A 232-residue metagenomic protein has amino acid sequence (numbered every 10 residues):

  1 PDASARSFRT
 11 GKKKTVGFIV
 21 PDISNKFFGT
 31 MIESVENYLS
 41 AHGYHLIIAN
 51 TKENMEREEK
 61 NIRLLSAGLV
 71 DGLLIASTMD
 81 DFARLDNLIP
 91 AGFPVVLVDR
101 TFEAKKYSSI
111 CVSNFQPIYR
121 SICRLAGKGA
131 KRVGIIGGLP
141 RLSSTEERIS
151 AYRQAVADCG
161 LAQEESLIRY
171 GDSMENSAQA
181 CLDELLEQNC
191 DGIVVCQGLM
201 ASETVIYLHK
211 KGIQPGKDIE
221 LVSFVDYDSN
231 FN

Functional and structural regions predicted by a protein language model:
P1-D2, E56, A76-T78, V205: Short gly/ser/thr-rich secondary-structure transition/capping motifs
D2-L64, G68-G72, S150-R153, A157: Amphipathic helical "hinge" segments at domain boundaries
F18, I75, V195: Redox-cofactor binding/interface segments in oxidoreductases and associated redox assembly factors
D22-N25, K52, M79, G138-S143: Short histidine/acidic/glycine/proline-rich micro-motifs that form metal- and phosphate-coordinating active-site loops
S34-H45, K60-S66, P90-L97, T101-N232: Bacterial carbohydrate/catabolite-sensing allosteric modules
K52-M55, A76-D81, L199-M200: Short beta->alpha connector loops
N54, D81-F82, E103, F224: Negatively charged, flexible loop motifs adjacent to catalytic sites in prokaryotic signal transduction proteins
D80-I89: Active-site-adjacent beta->alpha loops and helix N-cap segments on the catalytic face of soluble alpha/beta enzymes
